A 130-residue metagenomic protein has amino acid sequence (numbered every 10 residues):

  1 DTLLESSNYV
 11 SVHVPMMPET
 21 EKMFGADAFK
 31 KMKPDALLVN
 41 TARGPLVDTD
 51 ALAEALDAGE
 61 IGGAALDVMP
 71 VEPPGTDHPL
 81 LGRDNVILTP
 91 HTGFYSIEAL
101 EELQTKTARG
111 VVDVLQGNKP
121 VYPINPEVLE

Functional and structural regions predicted by a protein language model:
D1-P34: Rossmann-like dinucleotide/phosphate-binding beta-alpha-beta segment
A26, D35-E130: Rossmann-like dinucleotide-binding domain for NAD(H)/NADP(H)
